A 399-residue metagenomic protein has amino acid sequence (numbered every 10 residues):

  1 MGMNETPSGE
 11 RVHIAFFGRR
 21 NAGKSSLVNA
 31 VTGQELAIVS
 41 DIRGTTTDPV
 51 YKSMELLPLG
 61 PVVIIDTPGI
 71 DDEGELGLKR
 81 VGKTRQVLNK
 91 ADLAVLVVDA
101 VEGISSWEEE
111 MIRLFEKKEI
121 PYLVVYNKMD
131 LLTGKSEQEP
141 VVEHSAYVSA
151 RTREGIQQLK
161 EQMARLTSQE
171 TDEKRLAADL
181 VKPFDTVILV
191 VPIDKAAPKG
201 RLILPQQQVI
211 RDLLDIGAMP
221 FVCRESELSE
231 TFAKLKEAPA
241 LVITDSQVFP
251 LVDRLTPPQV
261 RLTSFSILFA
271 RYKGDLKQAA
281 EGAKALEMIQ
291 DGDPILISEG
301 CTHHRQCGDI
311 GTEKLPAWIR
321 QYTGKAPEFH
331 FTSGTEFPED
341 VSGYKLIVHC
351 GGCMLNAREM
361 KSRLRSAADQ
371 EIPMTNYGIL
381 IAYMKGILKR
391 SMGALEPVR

Functional and structural regions predicted by a protein language model:
M1-G2, R19-S25, G200-L204, V209-R399: C-terminal effector/interaction modules appended to NTPase cores
M1-L78, G82, Q86-N89: Conserved G1/Walker A P-loop phosphate-binding module
I14, V187, D293-I295: Conserved hydrophobic helix-helix packing surfaces used for dimerization/oligomerization
I42, T46, V50, R80-K90 (+10 more regions): Helical mechanochemical/support elements of P-loop NTPase systems and associated helical scaffolds
K52-G60, L76-A146, R175-D179, L202-F221 (+3 more regions): Conserved C-terminal guanine-recognition region of P-loop GTPase G domains, centered on the G4
T67, V98-V101, I120-S136, A146-E154 (+8 more regions): G-domain G4 guanine-recognition motif of GTPases
K117-D179, T186-I188, G217-S226, T263-S264 (+4 more regions): Canonical P-loop GTPase G-domain recognition
L180-Q208: Long, well-ordered amphipathic alpha-helical subdomains in the mid-to-C-terminal portions of large enzyme subunits
